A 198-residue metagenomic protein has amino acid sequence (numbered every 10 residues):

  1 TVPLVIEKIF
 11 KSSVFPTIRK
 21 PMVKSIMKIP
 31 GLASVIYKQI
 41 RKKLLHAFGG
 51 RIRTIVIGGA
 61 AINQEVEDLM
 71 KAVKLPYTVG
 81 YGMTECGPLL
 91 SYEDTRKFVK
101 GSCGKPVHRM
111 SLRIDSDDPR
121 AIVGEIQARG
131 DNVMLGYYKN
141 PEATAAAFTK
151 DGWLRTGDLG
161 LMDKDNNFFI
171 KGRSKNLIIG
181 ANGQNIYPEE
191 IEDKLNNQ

Functional and structural regions predicted by a protein language model:
T1, V5, I9-F98, S111: Gly/Ser/Thr-rich phosphate-binding loop
T1-V2, I55-G58, V73, G80 (+7 more regions): Generic beta-strand/beta-sheet core signal
M83, D117-P119: Short polar/acidic secondary-structure junctions
S102: Active-site activation/catalytic loop segments of kinase-like enzymes and analogous catalytic loops in related
P106, R120-G180, N185: Conserved ATP-binding/catalytic segment of the ANL
E190: Phosphate/diphosphate-binding loops
Q198: Phosphate-interacting basic helix/loop segments used at nucleotide- and nucleic-acid interfaces
